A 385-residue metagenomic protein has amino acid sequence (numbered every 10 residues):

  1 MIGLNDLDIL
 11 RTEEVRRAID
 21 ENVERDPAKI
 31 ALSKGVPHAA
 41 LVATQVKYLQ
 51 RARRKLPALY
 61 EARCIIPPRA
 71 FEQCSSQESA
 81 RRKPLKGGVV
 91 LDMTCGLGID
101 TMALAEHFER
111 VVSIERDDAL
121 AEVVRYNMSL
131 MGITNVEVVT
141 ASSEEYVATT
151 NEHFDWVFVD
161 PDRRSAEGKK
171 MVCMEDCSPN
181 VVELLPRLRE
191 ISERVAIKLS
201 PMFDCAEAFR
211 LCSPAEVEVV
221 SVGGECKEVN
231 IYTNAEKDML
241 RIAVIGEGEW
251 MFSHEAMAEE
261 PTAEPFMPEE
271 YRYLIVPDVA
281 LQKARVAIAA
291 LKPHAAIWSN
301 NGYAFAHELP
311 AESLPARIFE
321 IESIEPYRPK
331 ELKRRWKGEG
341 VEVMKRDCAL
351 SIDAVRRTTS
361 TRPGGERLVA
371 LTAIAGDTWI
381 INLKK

Functional and structural regions predicted by a protein language model:
M1-K385: SAM-dependent transferase fold signal centered on methyltransferase-like domains, encompassing both Class I
